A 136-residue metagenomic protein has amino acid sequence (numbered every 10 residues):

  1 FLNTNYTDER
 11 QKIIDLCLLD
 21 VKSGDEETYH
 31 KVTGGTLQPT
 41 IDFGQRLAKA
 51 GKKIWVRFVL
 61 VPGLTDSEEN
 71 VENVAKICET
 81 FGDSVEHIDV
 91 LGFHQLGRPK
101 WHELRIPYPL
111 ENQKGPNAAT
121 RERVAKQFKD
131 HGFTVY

Functional and structural regions predicted by a protein language model:
F1-H102: Conserved AdoMet/S-adenosylmethionine-binding subsite of the radical SAM
K52-K53, A119-Y136: C-terminal accessory region of radical SAM enzymes
K76-G82, E86, W101-Q127: A structural motif corresponding to the C-terminal lobe/cap of the Radical SAM core domain
